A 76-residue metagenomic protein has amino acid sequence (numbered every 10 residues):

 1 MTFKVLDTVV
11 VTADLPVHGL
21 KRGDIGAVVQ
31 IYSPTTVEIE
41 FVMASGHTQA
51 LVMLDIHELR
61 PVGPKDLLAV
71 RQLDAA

Functional and structural regions predicted by a protein language model:
F3-K65, V70: Basic/aromatic-rich interaction segments and small domains that mediate binding to polyanionic partners
L73-A76: Short intrinsically disordered terminal tails
